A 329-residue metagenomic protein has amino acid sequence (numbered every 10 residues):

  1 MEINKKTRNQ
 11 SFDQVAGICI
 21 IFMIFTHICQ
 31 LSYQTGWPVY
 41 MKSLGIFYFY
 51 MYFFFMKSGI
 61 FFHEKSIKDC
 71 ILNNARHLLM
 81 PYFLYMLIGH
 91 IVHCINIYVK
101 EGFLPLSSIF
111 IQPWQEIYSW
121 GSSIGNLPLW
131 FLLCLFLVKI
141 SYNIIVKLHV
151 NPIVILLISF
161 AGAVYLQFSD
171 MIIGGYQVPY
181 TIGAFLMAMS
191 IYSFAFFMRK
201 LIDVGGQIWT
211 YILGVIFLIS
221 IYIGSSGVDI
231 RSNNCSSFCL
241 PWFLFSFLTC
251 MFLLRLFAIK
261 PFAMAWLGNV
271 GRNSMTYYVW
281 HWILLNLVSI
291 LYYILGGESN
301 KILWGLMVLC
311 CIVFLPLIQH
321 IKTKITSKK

Functional and structural regions predicted by a protein language model:
I3-Q10, T35-G45, C70, N74 (+5 more regions): Juxtamembrane loop-transmembrane helix junctions in multi-pass integral membrane proteins, especially the extracellular
K5-N9, E64-N73, S141-I153, F197-W209 (+3 more regions): Membrane-interface helix-boundary motifs at transmembrane edges
T7-P38, Y50-S58, R76-V99, C134-L137 (+5 more regions): Kinked, hydrophobic transmembrane alpha-helices enriched for aromatic residues and small/kink-inducing positions
G17, I21, I71, L79 (+5 more regions): Hydrophobic alpha-helical transmembrane segments
P38, K42, I46-Y48, Y52-F55 (+6 more regions): Hydrophobic alpha-helical segments with transmembrane-like composition
L186, D203-G268, T276, I283-Y292 (+1 more regions): Alpha-helical transmembrane segments and terminal signal-anchor/GPI-anchor hydrophobic tails, characterized by long
L253, L306-Q319: Alpha-helical transmembrane segments of multi-pass membrane transporters/translocases
L317-K329: Membrane-interface capping segments at transmembrane-helix boundaries
